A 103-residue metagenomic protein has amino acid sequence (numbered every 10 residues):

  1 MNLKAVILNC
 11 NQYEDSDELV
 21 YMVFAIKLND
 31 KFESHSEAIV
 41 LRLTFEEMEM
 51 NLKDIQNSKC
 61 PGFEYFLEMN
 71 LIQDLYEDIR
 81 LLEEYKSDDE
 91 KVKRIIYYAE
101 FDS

Functional and structural regions predicted by a protein language model:
M1-I55: Extended, charge-biased low-complexity segments that typically form long amphipathic alpha-helices/coiled-coils
I39-E100: Amphipathic protein-protein interaction modules
